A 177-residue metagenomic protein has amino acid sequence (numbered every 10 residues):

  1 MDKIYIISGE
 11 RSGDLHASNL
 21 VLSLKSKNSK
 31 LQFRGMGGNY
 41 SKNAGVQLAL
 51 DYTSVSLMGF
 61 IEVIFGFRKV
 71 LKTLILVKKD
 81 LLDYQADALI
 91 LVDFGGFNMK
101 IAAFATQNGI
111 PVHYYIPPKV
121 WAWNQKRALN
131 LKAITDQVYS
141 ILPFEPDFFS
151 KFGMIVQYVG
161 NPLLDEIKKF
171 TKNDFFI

Functional and structural regions predicted by a protein language model:
K3-I177: Active-site and donor-binding regions of nucleotide-sugar-utilizing enzymes
